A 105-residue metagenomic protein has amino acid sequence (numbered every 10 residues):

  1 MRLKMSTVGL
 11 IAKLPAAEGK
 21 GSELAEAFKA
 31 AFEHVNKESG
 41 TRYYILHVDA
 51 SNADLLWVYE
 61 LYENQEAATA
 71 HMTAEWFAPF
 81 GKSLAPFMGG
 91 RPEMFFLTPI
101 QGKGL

Functional and structural regions predicted by a protein language model:
M1-V8, L46-D54, K82-L105: Glycine-rich beta-strand-turn "strand-cap" elements at beta-sheet edges
V8, E18, S39: Short glycine-rich loop/turn motifs that provide flexible caps or phosphate-binding loops at active sites
V8-P15, I45-M72: Short, well-ordered beta-strand segments in beta-rich or mixed alpha/beta enzyme and ligand-binding folds
P15-L24: Short, surface-exposed ligand-recognition loops at beta-strand->loop->(often short) alpha-helix junctions that present
A30-R42, L61-F95: An amphipathic, aromatic/His-enriched active-site/gating alpha helix that lines ligand/cofactor pockets
